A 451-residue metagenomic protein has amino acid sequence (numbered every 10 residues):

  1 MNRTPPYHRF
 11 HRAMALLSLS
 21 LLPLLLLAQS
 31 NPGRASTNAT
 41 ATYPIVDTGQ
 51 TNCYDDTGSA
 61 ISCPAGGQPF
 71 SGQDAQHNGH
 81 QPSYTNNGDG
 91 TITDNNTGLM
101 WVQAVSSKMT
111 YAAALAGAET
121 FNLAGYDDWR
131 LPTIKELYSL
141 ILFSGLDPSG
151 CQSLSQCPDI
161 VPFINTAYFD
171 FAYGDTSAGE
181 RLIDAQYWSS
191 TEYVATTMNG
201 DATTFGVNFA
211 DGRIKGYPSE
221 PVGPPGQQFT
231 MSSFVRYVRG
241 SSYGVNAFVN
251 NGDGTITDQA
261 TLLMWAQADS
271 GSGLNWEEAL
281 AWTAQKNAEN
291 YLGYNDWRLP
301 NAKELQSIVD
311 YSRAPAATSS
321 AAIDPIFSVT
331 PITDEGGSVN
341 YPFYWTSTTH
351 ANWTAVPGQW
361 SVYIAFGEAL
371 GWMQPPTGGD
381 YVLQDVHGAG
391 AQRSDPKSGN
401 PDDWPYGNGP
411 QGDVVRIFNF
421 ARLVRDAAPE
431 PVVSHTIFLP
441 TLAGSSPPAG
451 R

Functional and structural regions predicted by a protein language model:
N2-P5, P23, G88, G252: Generic secretory/membrane-interface signal
N2-S18: Bacterial N-terminal signal peptides that target proteins for export
M14-A28: Bacterial N-terminal signal peptides
Q29-R130, I134-R298, K303-V433: Glycine-aromatic-enriched surface loops/turns that form tight recognition elements
P440: Conserved functional hotspot residues at active sites or interaction interfaces
A449-R451: Short, solvent-exposed mixed-charge patches
